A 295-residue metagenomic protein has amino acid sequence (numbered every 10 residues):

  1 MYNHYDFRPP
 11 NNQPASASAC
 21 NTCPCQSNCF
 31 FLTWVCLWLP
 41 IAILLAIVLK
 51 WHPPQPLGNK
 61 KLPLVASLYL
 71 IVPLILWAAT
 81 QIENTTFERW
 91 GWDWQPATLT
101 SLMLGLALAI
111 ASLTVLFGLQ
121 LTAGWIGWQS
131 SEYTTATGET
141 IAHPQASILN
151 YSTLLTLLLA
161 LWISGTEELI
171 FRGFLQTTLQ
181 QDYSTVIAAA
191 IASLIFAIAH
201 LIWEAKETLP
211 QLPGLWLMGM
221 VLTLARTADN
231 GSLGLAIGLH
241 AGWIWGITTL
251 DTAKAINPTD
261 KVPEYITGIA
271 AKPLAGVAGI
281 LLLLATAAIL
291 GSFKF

Functional and structural regions predicted by a protein language model:
M1-W94, T98, G138, V221 (+2 more regions): N-terminal, membrane-interfacial amphipathic/helix-forming hydrophobic leader that caps and precedes the first
Y2-P10, L49-P63, E83-L169, Q176-Y183: Juxtamembrane helix-loop-helix connectors linking adjacent transmembrane helices in multi-pass membrane enzymes
N28, L32, L102-A107, T153-L157 (+4 more regions): Hydrophobic alpha-helical transmembrane segments
S67, I195-F196, G214, L239-W243: Transmembrane alpha-helical core residues of multi-pass small-molecule transporters, especially secondary transporters
L113, T156-S164, S184-L201, L215-M220: Small-polar-interrupted transmembrane alpha-helices in polytopic inner-membrane proteins
L121-A123, A197-E207, L212: C-terminal ends of transmembrane helices
T166-I191, A205, L224-G231: Membrane-interface helix/loop boundary segments of multi-pass membrane proteins
R172, H200, H240, I244: Histidine-centered divalent metal-coordination motifs
